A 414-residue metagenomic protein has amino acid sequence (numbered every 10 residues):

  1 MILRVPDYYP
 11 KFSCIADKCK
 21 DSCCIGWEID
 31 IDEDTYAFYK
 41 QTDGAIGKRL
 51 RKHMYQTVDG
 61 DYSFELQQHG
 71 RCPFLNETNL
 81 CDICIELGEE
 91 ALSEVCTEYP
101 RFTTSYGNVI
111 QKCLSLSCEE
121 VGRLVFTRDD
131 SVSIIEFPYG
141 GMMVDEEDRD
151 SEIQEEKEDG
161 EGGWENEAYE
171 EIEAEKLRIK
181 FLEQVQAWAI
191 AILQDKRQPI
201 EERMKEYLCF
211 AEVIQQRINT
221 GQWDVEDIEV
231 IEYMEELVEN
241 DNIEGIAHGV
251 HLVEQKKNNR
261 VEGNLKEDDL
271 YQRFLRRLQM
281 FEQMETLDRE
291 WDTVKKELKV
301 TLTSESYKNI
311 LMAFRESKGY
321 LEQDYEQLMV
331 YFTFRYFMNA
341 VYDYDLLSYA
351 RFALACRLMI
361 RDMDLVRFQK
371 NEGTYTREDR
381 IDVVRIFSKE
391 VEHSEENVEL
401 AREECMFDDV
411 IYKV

Functional and structural regions predicted by a protein language model:
M1-S93, T97-G140: N-terminal cysteine/histidine-rich coordination modules
I2-A16, E173, L177, F274-R289: Short, charged N-terminal helix-start/capping segments
C24-I31, I190-I200, Q369-G373: Short, exposed beta-strand "edge-strand" segments with a Pro/Gly-rich flavor and a Y/T-containing core
E33-A37, G44, K48, E183 (+3 more regions): Generic alpha-helical secondary structure signal
Q56-G60, S151, K370-G373: Short, glycine- and charge-enriched coil/turn segments that flank and shape catalytic ligand pockets
C84-G88, Y106, E173, L177 (+1 more regions): Conserved aromatic-histidine-acidic binding/catalytic patches
E120-E235: Charged, amphipathic alpha-helical linkers/stalks
P199-V414: Hydrophobic, aromatic-lined core segments that form the binding pocket/scaffold for planar heteroaromatic ligands
